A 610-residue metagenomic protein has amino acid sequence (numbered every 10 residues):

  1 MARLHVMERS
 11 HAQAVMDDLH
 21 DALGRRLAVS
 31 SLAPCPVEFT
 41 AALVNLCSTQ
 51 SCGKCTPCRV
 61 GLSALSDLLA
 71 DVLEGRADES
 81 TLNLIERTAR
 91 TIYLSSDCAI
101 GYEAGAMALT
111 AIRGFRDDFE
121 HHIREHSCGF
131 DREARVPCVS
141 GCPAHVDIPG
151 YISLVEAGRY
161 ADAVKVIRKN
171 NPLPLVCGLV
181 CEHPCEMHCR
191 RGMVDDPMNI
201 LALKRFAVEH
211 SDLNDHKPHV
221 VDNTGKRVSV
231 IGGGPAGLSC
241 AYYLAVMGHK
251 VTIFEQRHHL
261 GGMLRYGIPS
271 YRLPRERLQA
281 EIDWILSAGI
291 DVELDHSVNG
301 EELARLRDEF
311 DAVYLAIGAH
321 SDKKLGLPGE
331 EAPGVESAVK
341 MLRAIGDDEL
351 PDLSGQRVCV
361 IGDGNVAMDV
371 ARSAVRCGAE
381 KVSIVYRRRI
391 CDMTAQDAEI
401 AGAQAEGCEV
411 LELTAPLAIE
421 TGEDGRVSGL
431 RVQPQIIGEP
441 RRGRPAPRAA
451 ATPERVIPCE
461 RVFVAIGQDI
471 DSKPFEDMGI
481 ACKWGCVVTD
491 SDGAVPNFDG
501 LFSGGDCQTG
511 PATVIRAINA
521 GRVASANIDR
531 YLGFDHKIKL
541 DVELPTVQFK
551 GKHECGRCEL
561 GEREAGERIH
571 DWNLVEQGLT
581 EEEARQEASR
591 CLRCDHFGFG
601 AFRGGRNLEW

Functional and structural regions predicted by a protein language model:
M1-G129: Redox cofactor-anchoring modules in respiratory/redox and cofactor-processing assemblies
N45-D67, R90-M107, F130-G150, P172-M193 (+1 more regions): Local cysteine-cluster metal-coordination motifs and their immediate loop/turn environment, predominantly Fe-S cluster
C128-G129, P137-C138, A415-S428, G438 (+2 more regions): Mid-to-C-terminal Rossmann-like scaffold of FAD/NAD(P)H-dependent oxidoreductases
F206-V221, A280-D295, G300, D322-C377 (+2 more regions): Glycine-rich dinucleotide-binding loop and its adjacent helix/turn
D222, R227-S229, Q279-L327, A418-R431 (+3 more regions): Feature captures the FAD/FMN-dependent oxidoreductase FAD-binding
K250-E293, I345, A371-A418, H536-F549: Rossmann-like dinucleotide-binding cores of NAD(P)H-dependent redox enzymes
E331-G355, E423, P440-P511, I515-I518 (+1 more regions): FAD-site-proximal beta/loop scaffold in flavoenzymes
C507-D535: A conserved FAD-binding loop/helix module that cradles the flavin
